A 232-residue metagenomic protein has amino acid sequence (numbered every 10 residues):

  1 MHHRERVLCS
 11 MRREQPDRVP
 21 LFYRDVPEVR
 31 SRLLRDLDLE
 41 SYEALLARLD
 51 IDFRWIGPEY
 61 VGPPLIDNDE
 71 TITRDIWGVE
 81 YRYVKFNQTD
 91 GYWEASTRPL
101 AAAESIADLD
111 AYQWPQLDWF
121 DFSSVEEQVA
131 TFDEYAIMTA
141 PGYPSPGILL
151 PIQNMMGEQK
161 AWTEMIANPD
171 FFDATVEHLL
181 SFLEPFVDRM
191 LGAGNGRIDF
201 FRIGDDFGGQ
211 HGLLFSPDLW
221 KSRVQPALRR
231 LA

Functional and structural regions predicted by a protein language model:
M1-L37, R74, Y83, D110-A232: Active-site loop segments of alpha/beta catalytic cores
V29, I56, V79, E94 (+2 more regions): A generic signature of intrinsically disordered, low-complexity regions enriched in glycine/proline and charged/polar
R30-I66: Segments that shape or occlude catalytic/ligand-binding pockets
W55-G62, Q88-A95, F171-L179: Low-complexity, flexible helical/coil segments
P63-Q113, T131, Y135: A contiguous, low-structure linker/loop signature
